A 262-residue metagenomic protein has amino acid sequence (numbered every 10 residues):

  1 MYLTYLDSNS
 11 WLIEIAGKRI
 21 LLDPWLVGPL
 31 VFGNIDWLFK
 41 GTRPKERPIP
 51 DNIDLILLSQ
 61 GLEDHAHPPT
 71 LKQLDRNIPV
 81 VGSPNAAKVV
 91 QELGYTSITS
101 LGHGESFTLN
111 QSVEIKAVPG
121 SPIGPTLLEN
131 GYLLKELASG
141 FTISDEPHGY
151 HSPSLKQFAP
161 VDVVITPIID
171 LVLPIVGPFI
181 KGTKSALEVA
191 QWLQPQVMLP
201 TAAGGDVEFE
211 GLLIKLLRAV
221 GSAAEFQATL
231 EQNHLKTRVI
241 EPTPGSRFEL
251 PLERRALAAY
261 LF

Functional and structural regions predicted by a protein language model:
M1-K45, L128-P147, V163: Conserved beta-strand hairpin/beta-sheet module of binuclear metal-dependent hydrolase folds, prominently
K18-L57, P68-Q73, G124, Y150-Q157: Pre-active-site segment of Zn-dependent metallo-hydrolases
L22-D23, I53-A66, V81-P84, I143-G149 (+4 more regions): Active-site neighborhood of phospho(di)ester-bond hydrolases with catalytic His/Asp-centered motifs
P29, G61-A66, A87-V90, E105-T108 (+5 more regions): Active-site environment of divalent metal-dependent phosphoester hydrolases
T42-F107: Active-site HxH/HxHxD metal-binding segment of metal-dependent hydrolases
I53, N77, P160-V161, P195: Local beta-strand N-terminus motif with an aromatic residue
G94, I98-E105, Q157-A159, P174 (+1 more regions): Binuclear metal-ion centers of metallo-dependent hydrolases, dominated by the metallo-beta-lactamase
S121-W192: Active-site-proximal loop/helix segments of hydrolase catalytic cores
